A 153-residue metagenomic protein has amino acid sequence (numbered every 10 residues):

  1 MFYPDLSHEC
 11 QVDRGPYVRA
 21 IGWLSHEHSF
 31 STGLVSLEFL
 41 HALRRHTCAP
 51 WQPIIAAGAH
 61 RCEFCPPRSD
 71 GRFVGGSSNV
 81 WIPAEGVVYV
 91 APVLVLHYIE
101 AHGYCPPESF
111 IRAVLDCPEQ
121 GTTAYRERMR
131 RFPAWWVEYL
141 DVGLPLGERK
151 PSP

Functional and structural regions predicted by a protein language model:
M1-P153: Alpha-helical interaction/linker modules in multidomain eukaryotic proteins
